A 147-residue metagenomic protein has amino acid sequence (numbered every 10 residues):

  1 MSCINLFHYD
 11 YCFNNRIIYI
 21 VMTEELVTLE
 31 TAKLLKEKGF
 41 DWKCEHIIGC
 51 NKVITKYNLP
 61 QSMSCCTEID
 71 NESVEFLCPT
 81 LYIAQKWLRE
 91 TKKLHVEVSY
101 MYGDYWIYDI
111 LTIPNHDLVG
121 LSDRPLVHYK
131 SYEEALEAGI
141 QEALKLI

Functional and structural regions predicted by a protein language model:
I4, D10-F13, C66-T67, P79: Secreted/luminal cysteine- and crosslink-motif detector
Y9-V21: Short, Lys/Arg-enriched N-terminal segments with co-localized hydrophobic residues within the first ~10-30 amino acids
I20-C65: Charge-rich, low-complexity N-terminal segments
D41, T55-K130, Q141: N-terminal segment of the canonical double-stranded RNA-binding domain
Q141-I147: Short arginine-rich
